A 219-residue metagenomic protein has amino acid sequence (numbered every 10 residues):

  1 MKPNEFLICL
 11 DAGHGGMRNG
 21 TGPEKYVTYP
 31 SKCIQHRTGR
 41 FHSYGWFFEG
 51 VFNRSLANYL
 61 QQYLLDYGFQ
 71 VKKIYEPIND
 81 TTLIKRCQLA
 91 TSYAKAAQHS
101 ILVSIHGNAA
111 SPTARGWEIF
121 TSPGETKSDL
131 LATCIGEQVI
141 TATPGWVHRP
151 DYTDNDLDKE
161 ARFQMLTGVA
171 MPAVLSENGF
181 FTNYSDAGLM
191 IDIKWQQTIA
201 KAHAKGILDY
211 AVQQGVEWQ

Functional and structural regions predicted by a protein language model:
K2-L7, Y44-Q219: Active-site-proximal helix/loop segments of hydrolytic enzymes
L7, A12-L56: Active-site-proximal loop motif in hydrolases
